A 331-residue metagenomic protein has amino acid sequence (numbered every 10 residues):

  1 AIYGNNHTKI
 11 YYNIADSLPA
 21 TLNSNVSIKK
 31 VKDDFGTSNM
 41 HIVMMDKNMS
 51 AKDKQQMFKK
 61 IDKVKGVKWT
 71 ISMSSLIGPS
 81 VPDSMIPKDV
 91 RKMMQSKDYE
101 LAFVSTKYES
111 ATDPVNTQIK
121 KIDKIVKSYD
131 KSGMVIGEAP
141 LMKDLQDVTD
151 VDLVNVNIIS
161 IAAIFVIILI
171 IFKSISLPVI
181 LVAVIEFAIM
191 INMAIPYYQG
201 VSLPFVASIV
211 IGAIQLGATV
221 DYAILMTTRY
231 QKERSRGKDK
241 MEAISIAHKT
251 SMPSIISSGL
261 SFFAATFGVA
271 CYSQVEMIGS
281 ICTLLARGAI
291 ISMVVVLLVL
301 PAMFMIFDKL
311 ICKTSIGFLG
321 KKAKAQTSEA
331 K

Functional and structural regions predicted by a protein language model:
A1-N13, T117, K127-K331: Membrane-embedded transmembrane helical bundles of large multi-pass transporters/channels
G4-L177, A183-Y198, S202: Structured non-transmembrane domains adjacent to transmembrane bundles in polytopic membrane proteins
